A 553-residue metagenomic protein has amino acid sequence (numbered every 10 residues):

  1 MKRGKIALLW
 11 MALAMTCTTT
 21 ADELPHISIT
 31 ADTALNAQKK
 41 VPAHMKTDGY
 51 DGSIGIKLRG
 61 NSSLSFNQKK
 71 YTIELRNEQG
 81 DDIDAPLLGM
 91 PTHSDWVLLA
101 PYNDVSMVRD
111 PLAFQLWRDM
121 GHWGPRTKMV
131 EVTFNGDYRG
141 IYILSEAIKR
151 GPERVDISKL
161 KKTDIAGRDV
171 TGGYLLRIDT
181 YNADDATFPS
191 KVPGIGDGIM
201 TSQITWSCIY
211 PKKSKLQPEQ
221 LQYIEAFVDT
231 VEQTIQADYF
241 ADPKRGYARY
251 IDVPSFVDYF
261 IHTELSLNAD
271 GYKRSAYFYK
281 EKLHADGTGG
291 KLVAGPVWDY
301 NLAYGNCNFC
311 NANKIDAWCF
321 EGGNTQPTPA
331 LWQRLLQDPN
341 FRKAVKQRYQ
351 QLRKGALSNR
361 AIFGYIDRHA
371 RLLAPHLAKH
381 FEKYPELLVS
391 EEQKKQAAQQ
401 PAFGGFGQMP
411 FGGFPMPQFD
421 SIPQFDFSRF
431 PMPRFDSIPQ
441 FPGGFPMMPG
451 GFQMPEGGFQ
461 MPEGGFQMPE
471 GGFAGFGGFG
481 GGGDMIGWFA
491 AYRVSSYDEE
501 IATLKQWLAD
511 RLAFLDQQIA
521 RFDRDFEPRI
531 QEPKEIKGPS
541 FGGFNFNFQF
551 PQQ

Functional and structural regions predicted by a protein language model:
M1-I6: Positively charged n-region of N-terminal signal peptides that target proteins for export
A7-T16: Bacterial N-terminal signal peptides
T20-Q553: Phosphate/dinucleotide-binding and metal-coordinating scaffold of catalytic cores in nucleotide-dependent enzymes
